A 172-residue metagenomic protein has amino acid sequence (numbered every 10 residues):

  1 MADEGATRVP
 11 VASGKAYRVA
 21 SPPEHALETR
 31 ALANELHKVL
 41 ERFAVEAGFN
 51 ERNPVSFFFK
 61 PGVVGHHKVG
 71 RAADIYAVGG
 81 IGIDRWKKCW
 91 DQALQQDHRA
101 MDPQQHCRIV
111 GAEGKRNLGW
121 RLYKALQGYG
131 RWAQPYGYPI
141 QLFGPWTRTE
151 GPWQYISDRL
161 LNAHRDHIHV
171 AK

Functional and structural regions predicted by a protein language model:
M1-R52: Active-site acidic/histidine clusters and adjacent loop/turn architecture that either coordinate catalytic ions
G5-T7, P23, E46, G62 (+2 more regions): Catalytic cores and adjacent binding grooves of peptidoglycan-active enzymes
N34, K38, N53-S56, K124 (+1 more regions): Intrinsic-disorder/low-complexity peptide segments enriched for small residues
P54-A73: Cell-wall polysaccharide-cleaving catalytic domain and substrate-binding groove, primarily in peptidoglycan/chitin
Y76: Active-site proximal helix-loop segment of RNase H-like, two-metal nucleases, encompassing DDE(D)
